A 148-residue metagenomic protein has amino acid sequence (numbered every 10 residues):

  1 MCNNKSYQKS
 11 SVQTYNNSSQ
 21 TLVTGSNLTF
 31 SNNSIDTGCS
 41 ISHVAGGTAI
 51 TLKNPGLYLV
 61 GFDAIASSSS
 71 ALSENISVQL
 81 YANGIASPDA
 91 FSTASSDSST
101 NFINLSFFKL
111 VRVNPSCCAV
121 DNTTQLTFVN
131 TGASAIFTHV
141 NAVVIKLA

Functional and structural regions predicted by a protein language model:
M1-A148: Extracellular jelly-roll beta-sandwich "head" domains, especially the C-terminal globular C1q domain
